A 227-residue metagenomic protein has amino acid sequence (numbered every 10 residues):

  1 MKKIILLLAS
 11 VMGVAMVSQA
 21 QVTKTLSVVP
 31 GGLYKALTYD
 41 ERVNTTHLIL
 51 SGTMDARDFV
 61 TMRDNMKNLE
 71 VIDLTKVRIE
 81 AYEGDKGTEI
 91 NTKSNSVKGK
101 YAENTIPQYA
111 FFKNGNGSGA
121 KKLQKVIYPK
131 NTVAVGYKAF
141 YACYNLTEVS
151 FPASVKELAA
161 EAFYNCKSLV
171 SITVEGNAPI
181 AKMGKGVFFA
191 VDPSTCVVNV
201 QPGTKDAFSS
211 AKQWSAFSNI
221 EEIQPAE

Functional and structural regions predicted by a protein language model:
M1-T23: Bacterial Sec-dependent N-terminal signal peptides
Q21-V29, T45-M54, N68-G84, N91-T105 (+5 more regions): Structural signature of tandem-repeat unit edges
V28-A36: Surface-exposed ligand/attachment interfaces on beta-rich extracellular proteins
A36-E41, T61-N65, A110-S118, F188: Leucine-rich repeat
D55-V60: Accessory end-domains appended to solenoid repeat scaffolds used in host defense
M62-N65, K86-S94, Y141, Y164 (+2 more regions): A structural signal for leucine-rich repeat
Q108-A110, G136-Y141, A159-Y164, G186-V187: Consensus positions within tandem repeat domains that build extended binding/scaffold surfaces
